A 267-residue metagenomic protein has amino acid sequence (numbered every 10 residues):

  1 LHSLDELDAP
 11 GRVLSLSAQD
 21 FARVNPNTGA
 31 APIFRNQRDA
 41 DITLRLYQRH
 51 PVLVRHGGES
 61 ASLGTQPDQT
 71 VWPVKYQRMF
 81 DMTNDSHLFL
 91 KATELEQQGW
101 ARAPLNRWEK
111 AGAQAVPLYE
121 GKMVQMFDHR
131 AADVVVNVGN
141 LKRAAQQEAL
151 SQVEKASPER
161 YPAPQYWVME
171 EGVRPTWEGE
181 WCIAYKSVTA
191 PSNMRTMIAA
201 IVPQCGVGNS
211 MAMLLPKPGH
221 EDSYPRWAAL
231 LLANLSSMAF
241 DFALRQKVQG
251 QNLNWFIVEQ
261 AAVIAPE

Functional and structural regions predicted by a protein language model:
L1-C182: Polynucleotide-recognition surfaces of large bacterial nucleic-acid defense/processing enzymes
L14, R23-P26, C205-M211, W255-E259: Short acidic (Asp/Glu) and glycine-rich catalytic loops that position anionic groups and cofactors
A113-P117, C182-I183, P225-A233, W255-F256: Non-catalytic, well-ordered alpha-helical scaffold segments
M123-M126, A132, V188-P191, P218-H220: Short, glycine-/Ser/Thr-/acidic-enriched flexible segments
P162, M169-G172, T189, C205-G206 (+1 more regions): Glycine-enriched catalytic-core subsegment of oxygenase/oxidase enzymes
A190-V207, A229, F240-G250: Short, ligand-facing micro-motifs at secondary-structure edges
M211-A228, F240-E267: Proline-centric
